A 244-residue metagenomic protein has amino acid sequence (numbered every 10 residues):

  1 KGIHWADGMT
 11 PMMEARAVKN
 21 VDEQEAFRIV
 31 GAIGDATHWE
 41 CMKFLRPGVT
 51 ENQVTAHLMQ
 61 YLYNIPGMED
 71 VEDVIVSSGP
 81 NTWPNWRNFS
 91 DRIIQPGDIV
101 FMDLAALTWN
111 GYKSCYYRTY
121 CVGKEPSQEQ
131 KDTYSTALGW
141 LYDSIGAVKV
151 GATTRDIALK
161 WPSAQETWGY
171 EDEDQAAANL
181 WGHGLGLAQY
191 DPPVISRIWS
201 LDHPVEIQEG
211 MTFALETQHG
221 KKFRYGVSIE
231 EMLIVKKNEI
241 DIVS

Functional and structural regions predicted by a protein language model:
K1-S244: Active-site neighborhoods and metal-handling regions in enzymes and metal-associated proteins
